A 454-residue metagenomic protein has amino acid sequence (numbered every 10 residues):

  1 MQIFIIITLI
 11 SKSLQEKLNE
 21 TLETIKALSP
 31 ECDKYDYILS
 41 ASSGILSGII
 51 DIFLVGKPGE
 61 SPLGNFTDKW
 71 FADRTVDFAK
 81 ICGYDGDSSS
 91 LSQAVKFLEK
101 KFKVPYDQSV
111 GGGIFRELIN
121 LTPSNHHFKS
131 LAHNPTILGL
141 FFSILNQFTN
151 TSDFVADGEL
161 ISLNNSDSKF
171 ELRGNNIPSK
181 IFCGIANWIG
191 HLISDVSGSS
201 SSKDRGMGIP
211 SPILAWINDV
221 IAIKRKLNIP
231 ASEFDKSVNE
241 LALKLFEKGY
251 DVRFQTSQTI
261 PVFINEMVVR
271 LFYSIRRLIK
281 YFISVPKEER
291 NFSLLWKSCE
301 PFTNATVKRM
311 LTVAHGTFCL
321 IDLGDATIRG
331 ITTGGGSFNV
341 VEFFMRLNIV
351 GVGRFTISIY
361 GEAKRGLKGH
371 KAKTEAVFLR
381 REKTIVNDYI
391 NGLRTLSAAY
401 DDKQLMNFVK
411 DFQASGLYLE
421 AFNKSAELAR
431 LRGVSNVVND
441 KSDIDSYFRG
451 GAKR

Functional and structural regions predicted by a protein language model:
M1-R454: Glycine-rich, hydrophobic membrane-spanning regions of integral membrane proteins that mediate transport
